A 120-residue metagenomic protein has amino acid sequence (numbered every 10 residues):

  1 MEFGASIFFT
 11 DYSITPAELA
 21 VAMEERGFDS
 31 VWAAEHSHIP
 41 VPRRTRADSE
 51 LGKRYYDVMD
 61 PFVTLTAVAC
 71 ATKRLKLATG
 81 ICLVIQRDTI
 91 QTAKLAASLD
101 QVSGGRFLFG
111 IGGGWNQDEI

Functional and structural regions predicted by a protein language model:
M1-A71: N-terminal beta1-alpha1-beta2 module of alpha/beta enzyme domains
E2-S13, V84-I120: Flexible, glycine-rich active-site loops centered on histidine and acidic residues that chelate a metal or position
E24-E25, L65-R74, A96, D100-F107: Acidic (Asp/Glu)-rich catalytic clusters
V31, L77, F107-F109: Hydrophobic residues within beta-strands of alpha/beta enzymes
P42, A69-L77, G114-I120: Hydrophobic transmembrane alpha-helix bundles
T79-C82: Loop-to-helix entry region of an early transmembrane alpha helix in multi-pass inner-membrane enzymes
